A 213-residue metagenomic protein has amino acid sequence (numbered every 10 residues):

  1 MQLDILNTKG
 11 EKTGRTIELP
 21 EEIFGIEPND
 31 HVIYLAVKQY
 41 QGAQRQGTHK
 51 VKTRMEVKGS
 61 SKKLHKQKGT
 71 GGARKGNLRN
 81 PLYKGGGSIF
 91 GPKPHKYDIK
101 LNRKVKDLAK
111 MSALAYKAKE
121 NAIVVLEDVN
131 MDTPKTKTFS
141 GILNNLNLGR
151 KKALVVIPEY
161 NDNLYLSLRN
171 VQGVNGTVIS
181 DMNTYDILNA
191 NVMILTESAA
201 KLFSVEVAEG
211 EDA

Functional and structural regions predicted by a protein language model:
M1-Q46, P92-A213: Extended polybasic, low-complexity segments that bind anionic RNA or targeting/receptor surfaces
V32-K68: A short, flexible low-complexity segment enriched in Lys/Arg and Gly/Pro that occurs in N-terminal basic tails
R54-F90: Glycine/serine-rich anion-binding loops at beta->alpha junctions that coordinate negatively charged ligand groups
